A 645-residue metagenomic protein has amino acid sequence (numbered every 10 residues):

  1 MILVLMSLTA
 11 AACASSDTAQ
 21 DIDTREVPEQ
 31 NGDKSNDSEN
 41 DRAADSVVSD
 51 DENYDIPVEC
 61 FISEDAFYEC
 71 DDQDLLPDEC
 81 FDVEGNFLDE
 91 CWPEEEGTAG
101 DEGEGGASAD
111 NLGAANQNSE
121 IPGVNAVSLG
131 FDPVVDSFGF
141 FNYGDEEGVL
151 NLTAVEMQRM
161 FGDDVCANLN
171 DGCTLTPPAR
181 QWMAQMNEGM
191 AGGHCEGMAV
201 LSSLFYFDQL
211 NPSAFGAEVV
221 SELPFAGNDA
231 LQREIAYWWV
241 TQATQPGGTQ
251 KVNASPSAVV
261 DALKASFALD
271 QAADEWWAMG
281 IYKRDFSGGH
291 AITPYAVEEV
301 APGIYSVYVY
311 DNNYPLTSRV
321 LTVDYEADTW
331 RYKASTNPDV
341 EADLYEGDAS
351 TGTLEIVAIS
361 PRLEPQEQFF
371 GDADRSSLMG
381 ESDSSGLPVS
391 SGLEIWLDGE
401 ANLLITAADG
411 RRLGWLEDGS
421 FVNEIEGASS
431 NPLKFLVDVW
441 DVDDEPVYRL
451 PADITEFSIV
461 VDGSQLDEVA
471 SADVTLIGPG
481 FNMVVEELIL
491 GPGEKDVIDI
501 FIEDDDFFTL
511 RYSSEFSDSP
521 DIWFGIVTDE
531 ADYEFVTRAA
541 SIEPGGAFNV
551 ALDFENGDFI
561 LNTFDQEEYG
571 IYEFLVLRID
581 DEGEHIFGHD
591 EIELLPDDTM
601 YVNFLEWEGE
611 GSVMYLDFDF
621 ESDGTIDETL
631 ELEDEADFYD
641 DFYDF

Functional and structural regions predicted by a protein language model:
T9-A12: C-terminal motif of bacterial Sec signal peptides marking the signal peptidase cleavage site
A14-D55, D65, E95-A115: Ser/Thr-rich, Pro/Gly/Ala-heavy low-complexity intrinsically disordered linkers and tails of secreted extracellular
V48, Y54-G103: Extracellular/cell-surface secretome signature
N111-F225: Active-site-adjacent structural segments surrounding the nucleophilic cysteine of cysteine proteases and isopeptidases
L201, F205-G289, A301-P302, N312-Y314: Conserved active-site-adjacent core of cysteine acyl-enzyme catalytic domains
K251-P302, Y310, D504-D558: Short helix-loop boundary/capping segments
D285-S360: Active-site signature of cysteine proteases
Q366-F645: Extracellular glycoprotein-like low-complexity segments
